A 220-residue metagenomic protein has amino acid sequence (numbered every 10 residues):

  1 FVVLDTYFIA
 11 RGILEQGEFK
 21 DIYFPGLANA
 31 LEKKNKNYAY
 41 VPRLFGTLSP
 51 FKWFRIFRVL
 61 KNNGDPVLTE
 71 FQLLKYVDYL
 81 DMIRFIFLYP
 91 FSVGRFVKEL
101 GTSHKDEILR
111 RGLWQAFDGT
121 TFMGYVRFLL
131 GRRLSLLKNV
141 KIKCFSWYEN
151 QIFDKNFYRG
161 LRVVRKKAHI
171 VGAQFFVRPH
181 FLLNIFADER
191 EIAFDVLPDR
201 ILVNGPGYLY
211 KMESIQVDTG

Functional and structural regions predicted by a protein language model:
F1-G220: Catalytic-core helical/loop segments in enzymes performing group transfer/polymerization on anionic/lipid-linked
